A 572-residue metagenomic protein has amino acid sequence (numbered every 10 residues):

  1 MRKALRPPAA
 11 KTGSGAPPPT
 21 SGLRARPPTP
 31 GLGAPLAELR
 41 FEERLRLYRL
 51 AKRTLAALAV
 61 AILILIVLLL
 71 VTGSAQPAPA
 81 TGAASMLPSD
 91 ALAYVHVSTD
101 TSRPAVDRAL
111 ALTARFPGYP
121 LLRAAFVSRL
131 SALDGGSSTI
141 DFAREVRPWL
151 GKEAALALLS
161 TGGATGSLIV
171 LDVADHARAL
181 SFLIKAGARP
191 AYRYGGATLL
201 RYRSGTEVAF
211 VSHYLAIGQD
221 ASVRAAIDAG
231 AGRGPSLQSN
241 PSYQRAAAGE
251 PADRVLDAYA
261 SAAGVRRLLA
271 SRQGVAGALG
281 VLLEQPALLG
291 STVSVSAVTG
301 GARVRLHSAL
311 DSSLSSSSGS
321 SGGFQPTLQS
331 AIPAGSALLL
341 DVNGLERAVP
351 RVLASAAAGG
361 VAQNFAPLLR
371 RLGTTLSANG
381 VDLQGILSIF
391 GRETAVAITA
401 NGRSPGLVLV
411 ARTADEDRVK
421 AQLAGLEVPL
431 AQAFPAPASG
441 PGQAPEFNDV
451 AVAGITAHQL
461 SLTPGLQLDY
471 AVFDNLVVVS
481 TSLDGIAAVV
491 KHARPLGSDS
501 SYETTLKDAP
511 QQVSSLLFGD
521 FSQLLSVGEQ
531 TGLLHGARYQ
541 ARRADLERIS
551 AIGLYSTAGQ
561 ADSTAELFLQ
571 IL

Functional and structural regions predicted by a protein language model:
M1-L32: N-terminal targeting leaders characterized by basic, low-complexity, disordered sequences that direct proteins
L36, R40-G166, L171-R201, S242-G290 (+6 more regions): Structural boundary/hinge residues at secondary-structure and domain interfaces
V97-T101, V170-A174, H213-Y214, G218-A221 (+2 more regions): Extracellular/lumenal glycan-associated surfaces
A188-R193, T206-F210, V293-A297, E446-A451 (+1 more regions): Short, exposed beta-strand/loop patches in secreted or surface proteins that constitute
L200-L269, T463-A541: A conserved glycine-rich beta-strand in the N-terminal activation segment of trypsin-fold
I227-A231, R305-A309, S317-G323, L353-S355 (+4 more regions): Composition- and surface-driven signal marking solvent-exposed, interaction-prone regions in large proteins
G322-T327, A334, Y470, V477 (+1 more regions): A cross-kingdom marker for long, charged
A451-G465: Flexible, glycine/threonine-enriched loop-and-boundary segments that flank and lead into catalytic domains of large
